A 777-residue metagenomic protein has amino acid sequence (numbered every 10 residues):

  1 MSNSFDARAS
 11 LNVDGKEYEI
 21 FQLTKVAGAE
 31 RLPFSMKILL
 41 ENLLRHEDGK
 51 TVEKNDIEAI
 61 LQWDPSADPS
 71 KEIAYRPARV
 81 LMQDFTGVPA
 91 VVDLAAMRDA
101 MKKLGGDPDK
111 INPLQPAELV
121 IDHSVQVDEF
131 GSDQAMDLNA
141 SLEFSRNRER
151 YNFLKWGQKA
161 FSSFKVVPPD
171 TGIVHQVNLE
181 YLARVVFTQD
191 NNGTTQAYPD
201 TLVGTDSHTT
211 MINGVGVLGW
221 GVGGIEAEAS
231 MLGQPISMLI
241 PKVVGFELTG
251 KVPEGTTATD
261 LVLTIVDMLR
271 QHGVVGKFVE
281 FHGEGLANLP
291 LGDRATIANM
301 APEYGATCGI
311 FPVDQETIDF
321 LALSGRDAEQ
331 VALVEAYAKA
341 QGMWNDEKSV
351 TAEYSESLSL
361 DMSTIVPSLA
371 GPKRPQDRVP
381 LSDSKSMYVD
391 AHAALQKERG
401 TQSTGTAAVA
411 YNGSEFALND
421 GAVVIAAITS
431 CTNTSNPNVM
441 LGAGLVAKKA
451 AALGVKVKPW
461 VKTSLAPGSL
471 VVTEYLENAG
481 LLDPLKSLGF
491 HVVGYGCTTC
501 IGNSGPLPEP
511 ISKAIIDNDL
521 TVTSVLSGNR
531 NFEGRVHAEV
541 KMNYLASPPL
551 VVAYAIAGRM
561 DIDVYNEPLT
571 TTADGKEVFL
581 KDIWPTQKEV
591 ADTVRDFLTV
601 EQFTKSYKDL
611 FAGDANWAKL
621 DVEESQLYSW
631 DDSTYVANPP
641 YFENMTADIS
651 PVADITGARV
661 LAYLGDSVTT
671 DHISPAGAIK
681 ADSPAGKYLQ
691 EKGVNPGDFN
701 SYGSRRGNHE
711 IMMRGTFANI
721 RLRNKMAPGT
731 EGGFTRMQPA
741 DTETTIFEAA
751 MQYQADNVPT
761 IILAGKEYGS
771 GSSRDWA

Functional and structural regions predicted by a protein language model:
M1-A777: Fe-S-dependent hydro-lyases/dehydratases of central metabolism
